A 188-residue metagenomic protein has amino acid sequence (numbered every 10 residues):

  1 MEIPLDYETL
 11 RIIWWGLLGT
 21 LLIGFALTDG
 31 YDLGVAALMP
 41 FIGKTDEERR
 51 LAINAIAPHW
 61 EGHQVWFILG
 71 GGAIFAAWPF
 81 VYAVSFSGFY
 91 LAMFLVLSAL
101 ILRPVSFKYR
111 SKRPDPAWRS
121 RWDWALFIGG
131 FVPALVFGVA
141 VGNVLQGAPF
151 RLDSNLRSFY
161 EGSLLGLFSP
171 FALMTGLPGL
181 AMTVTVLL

Functional and structural regions predicted by a protein language model:
M1-G62, I68-G71: N-terminal signal-anchor module of multipass membrane proteins
M1-W15, F75-Y90, L145-N155, S163-L173: Helix-coil boundary and interhelical linker segments in multi-pass alpha-helical membrane proteins
W14-F25, F86-L100, F127-F131, G166-M182: Alpha-helical transmembrane segments
T28-D29, L33-L38, L97-R110, M182-L188: Membrane-water interface of transmembrane alpha-helices
G43-D46, F75-A77, L102, V186: Hydrophobic alpha-helical segments
H59-V132, A148-R151: Membrane-interface helix-loop-helix modules in multi-pass inner-membrane proteins
Y109-L188: Long, contiguous internal "core" modules enriched in hydrophobic/ aromatic residues
